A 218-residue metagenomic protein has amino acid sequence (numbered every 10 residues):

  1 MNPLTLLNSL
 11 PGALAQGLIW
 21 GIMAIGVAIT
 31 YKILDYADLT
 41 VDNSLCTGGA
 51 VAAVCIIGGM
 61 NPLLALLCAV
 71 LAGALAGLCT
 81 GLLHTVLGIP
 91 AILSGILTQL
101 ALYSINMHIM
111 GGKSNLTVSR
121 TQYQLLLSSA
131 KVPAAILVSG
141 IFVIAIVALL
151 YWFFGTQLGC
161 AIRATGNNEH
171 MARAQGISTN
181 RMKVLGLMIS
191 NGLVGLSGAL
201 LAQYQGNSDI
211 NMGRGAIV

Functional and structural regions predicted by a protein language model:
M1-M23, V51, G59-L64, I177: Membrane-interfacial amphipathic/re-entrant helices at transmembrane-helix boundaries
T5-G12, L193-V218: Inter-helical junctions in multi-pass inner-membrane proteins, predominant in energy-converting antiporter-like
L18, N43, L63-L71, L93 (+2 more regions): Hydrophobic alpha-helical transmembrane segments
V27, M60-L100, I105, I141-I146: Alpha-helical transmembrane segments within multi-pass membrane transporters and channels
T30-G48, L83-L97, A161, L185 (+1 more regions): Short, non-helical or kinked segments that cap or interrupt transmembrane helices
Y31-V86, M110-N115, L127-P133: Membrane-embedded helix boundary and interhelical linker motif in transport proteins
A91, G95-G155, V184-L185, Q205-D209: Transmembrane helix-bundle core of multi-pass membrane transporters and related energy-transducing complexes
A148-M188, Y204, G213: Membrane-helix/interface signature in polytopic inner-membrane proteins
